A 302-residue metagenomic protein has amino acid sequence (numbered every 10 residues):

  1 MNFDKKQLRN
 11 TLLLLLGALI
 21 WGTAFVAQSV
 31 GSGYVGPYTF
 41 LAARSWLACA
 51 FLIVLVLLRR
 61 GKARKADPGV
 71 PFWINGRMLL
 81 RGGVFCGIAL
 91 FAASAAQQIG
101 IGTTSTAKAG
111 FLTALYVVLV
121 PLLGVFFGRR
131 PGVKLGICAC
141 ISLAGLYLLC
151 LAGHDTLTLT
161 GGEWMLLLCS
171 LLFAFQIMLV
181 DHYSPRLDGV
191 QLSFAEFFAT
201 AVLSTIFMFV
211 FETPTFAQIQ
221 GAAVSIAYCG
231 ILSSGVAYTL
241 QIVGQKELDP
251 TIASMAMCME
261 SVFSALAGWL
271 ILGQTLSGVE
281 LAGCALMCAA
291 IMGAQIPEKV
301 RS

Functional and structural regions predicted by a protein language model:
M1-A43, G87-I88, A92, A96 (+2 more regions): Glycine-/small-residue-enriched transmembrane alpha-helix faces in small-molecule transporters and effluxers
F3, S45, V56, R60-G61 (+3 more regions): C-terminal-most transmembrane helix of multi-pass membrane proteins
L8-L13, T39-L58, L80-R81, L135-A144 (+2 more regions): Hydrophobic alpha-helical transmembrane segments of multi-pass integral membrane proteins, especially transporters
A18, A43, A109-L115, L179-A201 (+1 more regions): Helix-helix packing/entry segments at the starts of transmembrane helices
I20, A24-F25, I53, R59-T113 (+2 more regions): Specific transmembrane alpha-helical segments of multi-pass solute transporters/efflux pumps, especially DMT/EamA
G31, F40, R44, G100 (+8 more regions): Hydrophobic/aromatic residues within transmembrane alpha-helices of multi-pass small-molecule transporters
F51-V56, Y116-I137, V262-L281: C-terminal transmembrane-helix exit sites in multi-pass transporters
L52, P131-A152, S170-F173, S204 (+3 more regions): Hydrophobic transmembrane alpha-helices of multi-pass small-molecule transport proteins
